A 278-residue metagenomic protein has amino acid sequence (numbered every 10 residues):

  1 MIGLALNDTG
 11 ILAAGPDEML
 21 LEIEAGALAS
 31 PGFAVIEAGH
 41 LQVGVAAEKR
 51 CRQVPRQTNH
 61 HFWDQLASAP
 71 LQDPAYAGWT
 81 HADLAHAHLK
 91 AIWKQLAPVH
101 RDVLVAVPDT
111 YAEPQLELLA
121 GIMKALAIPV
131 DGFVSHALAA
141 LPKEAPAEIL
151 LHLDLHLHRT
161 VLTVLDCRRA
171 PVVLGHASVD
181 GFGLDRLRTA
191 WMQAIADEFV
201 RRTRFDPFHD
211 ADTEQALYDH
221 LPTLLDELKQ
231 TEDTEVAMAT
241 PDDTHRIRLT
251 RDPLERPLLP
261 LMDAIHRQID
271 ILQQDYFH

Functional and structural regions predicted by a protein language model:
M1-S30, E37, K143-L174, W191 (+1 more regions): Gly/Thr-rich phosphate-binding beta-strand-loop-beta motif of the actin/hexokinase/Hsp70
G10, D17-A106, L228-E232, V236 (+1 more regions): Conserved phosphate-binding loops in N-terminal lobes of ATP-dependent enzymes of the actin/Hsp70/sugar-kinase
Q65-Q72, A91-Q95, A125-L126, A194-R202 (+3 more regions): Conserved, well-folded catalytic cores of nucleic-acid-processing and energy-transducing macromolecular machines
Q72-D83, H245-D263: Glycine-rich phosphate-binding "P-loop"
L84-V99, L141-E144, E255-H278: Phosphate/ATP-binding catalytic cores across multiple sugar-kinase/actin-like superfamilies, primarily ASKHA
P98-D109, F208, D212, I271-H278: Short glycine-rich phosphate-binding loop at a beta-alpha junction
P114-E198, R251, L261-D263, R267 (+1 more regions): Small-residue (GG/TT-enriched) beta-loop-alpha framework at ligand/catalytic clefts
D166-R251: Phosphate-binding glycine-rich/basic clefts of nucleotide- and phosphate-handling proteins, predominantly
